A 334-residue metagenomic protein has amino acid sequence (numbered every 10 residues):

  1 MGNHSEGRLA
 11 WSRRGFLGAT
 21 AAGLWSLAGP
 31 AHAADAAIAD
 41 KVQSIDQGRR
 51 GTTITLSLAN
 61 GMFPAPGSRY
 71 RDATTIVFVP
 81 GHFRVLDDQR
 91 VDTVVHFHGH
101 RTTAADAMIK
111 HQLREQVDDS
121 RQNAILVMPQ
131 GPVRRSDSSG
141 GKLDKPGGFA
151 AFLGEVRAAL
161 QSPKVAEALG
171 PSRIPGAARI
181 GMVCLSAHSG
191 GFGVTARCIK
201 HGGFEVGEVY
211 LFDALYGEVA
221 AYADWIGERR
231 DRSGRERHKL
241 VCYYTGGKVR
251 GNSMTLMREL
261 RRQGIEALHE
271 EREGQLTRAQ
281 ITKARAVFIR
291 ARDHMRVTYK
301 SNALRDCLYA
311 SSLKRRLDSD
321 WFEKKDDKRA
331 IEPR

Functional and structural regions predicted by a protein language model:
M1-W11, T20-L27: N-terminal secretory signal peptides
A10, G15, A28-A37: C-terminal segment of N-terminal export signals and the immediately downstream linker at the start of the mature
A33-T93, A124, L268, R272-L276 (+1 more regions): A domain-start/cap signature at the N-terminus of enzymes
R90-T93, G99-P163: Active-site machinery of serine-nucleophile hydrolases
G176-H188: Alpha/beta-hydrolase fold nucleophile elbow
S186-R197: Glycine-rich nucleophile elbow surrounding the catalytic serine of serine-hydrolase chemistry
E205-D213: A conserved short beta-strand
T245-R334: C-terminal catalytic histidine-bearing segment of alpha/beta-hydrolase fold enzymes
